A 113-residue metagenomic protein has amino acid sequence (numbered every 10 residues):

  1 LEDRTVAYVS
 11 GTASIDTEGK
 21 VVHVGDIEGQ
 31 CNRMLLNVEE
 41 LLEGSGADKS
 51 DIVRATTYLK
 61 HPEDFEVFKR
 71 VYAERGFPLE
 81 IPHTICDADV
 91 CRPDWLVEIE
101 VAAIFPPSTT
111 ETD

Functional and structural regions predicted by a protein language model:
L1-D113: Short, polar/acidic, helix-capping and beta-turn segments at strand->helix junctions that line the mouths
